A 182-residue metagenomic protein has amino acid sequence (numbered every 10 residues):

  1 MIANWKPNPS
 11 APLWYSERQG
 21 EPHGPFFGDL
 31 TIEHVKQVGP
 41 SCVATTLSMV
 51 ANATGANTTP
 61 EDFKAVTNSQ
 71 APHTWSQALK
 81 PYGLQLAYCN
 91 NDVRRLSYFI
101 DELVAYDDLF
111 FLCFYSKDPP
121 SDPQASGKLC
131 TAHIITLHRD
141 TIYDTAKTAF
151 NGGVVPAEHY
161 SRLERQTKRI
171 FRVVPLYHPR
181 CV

Functional and structural regions predicted by a protein language model:
M1-H73, Q77-A78, Y82: Active-site nucleophile-adjacent alpha helix/oxyanion-hole segment immediately C-terminal to the catalytic cysteine
I2-Y15, Q19, T31-E33, S41 (+2 more regions): Cys-His-centered catalytic/binding microenvironment captured across papain-like cysteine peptidases and homologous
L30-V38, V43, V50, V66 (+6 more regions): Extended aliphatic helical segments
E61-K168: Conserved active-site-adjacent core of cysteine acyl-enzyme catalytic domains
